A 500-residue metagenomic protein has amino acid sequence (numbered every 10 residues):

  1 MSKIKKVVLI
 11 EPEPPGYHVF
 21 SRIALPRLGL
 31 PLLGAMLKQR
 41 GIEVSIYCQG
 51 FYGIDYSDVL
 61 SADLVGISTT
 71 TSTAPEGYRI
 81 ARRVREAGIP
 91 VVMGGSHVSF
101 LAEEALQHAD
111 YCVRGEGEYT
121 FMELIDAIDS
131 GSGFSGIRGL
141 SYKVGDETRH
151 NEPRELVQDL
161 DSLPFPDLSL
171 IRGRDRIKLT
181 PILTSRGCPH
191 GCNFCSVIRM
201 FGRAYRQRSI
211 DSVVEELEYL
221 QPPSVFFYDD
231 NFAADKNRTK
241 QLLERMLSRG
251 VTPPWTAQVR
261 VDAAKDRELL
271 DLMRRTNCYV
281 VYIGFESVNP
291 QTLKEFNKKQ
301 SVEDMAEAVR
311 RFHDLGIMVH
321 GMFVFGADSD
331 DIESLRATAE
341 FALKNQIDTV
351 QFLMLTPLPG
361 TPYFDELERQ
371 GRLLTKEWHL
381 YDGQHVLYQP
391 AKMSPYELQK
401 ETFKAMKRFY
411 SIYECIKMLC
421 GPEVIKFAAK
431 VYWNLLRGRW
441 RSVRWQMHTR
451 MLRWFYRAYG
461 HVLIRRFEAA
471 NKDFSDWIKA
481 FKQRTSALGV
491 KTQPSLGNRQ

Functional and structural regions predicted by a protein language model:
S2-L9, K38-E43, D58, P362-F364 (+1 more regions): Radical SAM enzyme core and accessory elements
K5-K6, I23, G29, L33-D159 (+1 more regions): Glycine-rich beta-alpha loop elements in corrinoid/cobalamin-binding modules across cobalamin-dependent enzymes
V8, E13-G16, F134-I137, Y142-T184: N-terminal [4Fe-4S]-dependent radical SAM core
G16-Y17, G145, H190, K236-N237 (+5 more regions): Flexible glycine/acidic-rich beta-alpha junction loops that bind and position SAM and/or redox cofactors in anaerobic
A62-L64, T71, L243-M246, D331-Q346 (+1 more regions): Short, electropositive alpha-helical surface patch
E104-M122, L272-V281, A337-F352: Structural recognition of alpha->loop->beta junctions
D161, F165-H320, F325-A327, I332-E333 (+1 more regions): Radical SAM [4Fe-4S] cluster-binding motif and immediate context
